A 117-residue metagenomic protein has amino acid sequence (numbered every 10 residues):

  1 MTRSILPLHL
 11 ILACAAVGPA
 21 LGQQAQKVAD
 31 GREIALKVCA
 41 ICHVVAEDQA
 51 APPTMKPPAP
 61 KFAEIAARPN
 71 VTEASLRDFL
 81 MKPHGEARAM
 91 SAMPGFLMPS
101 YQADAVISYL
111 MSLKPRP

Functional and structural regions predicted by a protein language model:
M1-L6: Positively charged n-region of N-terminal signal peptides that target proteins for export
P7-G18: Bacterial N-terminal signal peptides
A16-I34, A50: Electrostatic cytochrome c docking/interface patches
Q23, R116-P117: Short, solvent-exposed mixed-charge patches
L36-A46, V106: The canonical Cys-X-X-Cys-His
D48-Q49, V71: Short, non-ligating residues that shape and space the ligands of small metal-coordination modules and catalytic
A51-M55: Short, surface-exposed glycine/acidic/tryptophan-bearing loops
K56-L110: Extracytoplasmic electron-transfer domains, predominantly the class I c-type cytochrome c fold
